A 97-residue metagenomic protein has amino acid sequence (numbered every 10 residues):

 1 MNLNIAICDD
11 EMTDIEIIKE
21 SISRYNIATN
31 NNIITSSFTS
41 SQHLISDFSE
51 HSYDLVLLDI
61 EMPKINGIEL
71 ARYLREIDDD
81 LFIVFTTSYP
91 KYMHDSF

Functional and structural regions predicted by a protein language model:
M1-A6: Non-catalytic signal-transmission and effector/linker regions of two-component phosphorelay proteins
I7, E16-K19, I68: A broad, low-specificity signal for short, low-complexity segments enriched in glycine/proline and polar/charged
I7, I33, I45: Generic anion/oxyanion-binding catalytic loop in active/binding sites
C8-D9, F38, V56: Conserved sequence signature across two-component system core domains
D9-E11, S88: Acidic di-acidic motifs
M12-S36, E76: Two-component/phosphorelay signaling modules centered on CheY-like receiver
S37-H43, G67: Helix N-cap/capping motif at the beta->alpha junctions
S46-F97: CheY-like receiver
